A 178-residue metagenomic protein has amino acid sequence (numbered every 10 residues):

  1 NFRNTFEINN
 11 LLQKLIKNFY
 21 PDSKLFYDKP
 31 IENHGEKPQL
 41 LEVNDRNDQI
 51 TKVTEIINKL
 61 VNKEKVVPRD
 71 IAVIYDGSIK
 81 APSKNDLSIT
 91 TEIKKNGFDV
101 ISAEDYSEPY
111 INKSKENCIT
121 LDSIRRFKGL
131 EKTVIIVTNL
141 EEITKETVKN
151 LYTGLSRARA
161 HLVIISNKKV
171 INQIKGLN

Functional and structural regions predicted by a protein language model:
N1-N10, L15-F19, F26-I31, R46-N178: Core RecA-like ATPase module of SF1/SF2 helicases and allied nucleic-acid translocases
P21-K24, Q39-L40: C-terminal amphipathic alpha-helical segment
H34: Metal-dependent phosphodiesterase/phospholipase catalytic core, i.e., the His/Asp/Glu-rich active-site region
K37-L40, C118-I119: Short, conserved active-site loop motifs that form the nucleotide-linked donor/cofactor pocket
Q39-E42, V134: Short, aliphatic-rich beta-strand segments
